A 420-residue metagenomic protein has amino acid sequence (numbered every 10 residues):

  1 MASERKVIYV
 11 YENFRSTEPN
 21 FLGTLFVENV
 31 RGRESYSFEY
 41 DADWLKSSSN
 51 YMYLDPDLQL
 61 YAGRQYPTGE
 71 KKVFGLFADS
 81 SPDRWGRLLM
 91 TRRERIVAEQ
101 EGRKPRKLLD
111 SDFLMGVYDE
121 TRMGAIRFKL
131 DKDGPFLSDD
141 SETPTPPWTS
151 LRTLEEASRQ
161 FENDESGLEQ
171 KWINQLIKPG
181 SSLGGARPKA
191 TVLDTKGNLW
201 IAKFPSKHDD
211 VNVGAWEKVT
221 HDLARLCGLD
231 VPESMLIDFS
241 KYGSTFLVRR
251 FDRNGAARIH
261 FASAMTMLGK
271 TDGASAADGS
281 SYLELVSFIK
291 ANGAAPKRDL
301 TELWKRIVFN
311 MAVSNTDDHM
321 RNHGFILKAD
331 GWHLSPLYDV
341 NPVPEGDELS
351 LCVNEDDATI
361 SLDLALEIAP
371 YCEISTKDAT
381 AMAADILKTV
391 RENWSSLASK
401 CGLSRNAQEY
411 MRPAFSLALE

Functional and structural regions predicted by a protein language model:
M1-M320, G324-E420: Phosphate/dinucleotide-binding and metal-coordinating scaffold of catalytic cores in nucleotide-dependent enzymes
